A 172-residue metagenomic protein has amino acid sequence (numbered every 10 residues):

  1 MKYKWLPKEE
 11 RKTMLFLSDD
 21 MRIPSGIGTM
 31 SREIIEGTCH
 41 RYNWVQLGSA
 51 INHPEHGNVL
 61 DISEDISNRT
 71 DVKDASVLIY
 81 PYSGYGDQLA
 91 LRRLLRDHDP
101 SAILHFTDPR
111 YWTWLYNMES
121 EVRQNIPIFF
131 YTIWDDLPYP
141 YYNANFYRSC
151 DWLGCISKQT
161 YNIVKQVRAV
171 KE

Functional and structural regions predicted by a protein language model:
M1-D65, H98: N-terminal subdomain of nucleotide-sugar transferases
I23, G37, H53, W112 (+2 more regions): Flexible, glycine-rich phosphate/dinucleotide-binding loops and adjacent beta-alpha linkers at cofactor/substrate
G26, L137-N143, I163-V167: Short, charged, surface-exposed secondary-structure boundary motifs
T29, L115-M118, K165-R168: Short amphipathic alpha-helical segments
T38, Y42, E119-V122, R168: Active-site catalytic pocket residues across diverse enzymes, especially alpha/beta-hydrolases
Y42-V45, I128, E172: Hydrophobic anchor at the start of a short beta-strand that flanks the dinucleotide cofactor-binding loop
N58-W152, K158-Q159: Extended catalytic core of nucleotide-activated donor transferases of GT-like folds
S149, Y161-E172: Helix-loop-beta element that forms the nucleotide-linked donor phosphate-binding surface in glycosyltransferases
